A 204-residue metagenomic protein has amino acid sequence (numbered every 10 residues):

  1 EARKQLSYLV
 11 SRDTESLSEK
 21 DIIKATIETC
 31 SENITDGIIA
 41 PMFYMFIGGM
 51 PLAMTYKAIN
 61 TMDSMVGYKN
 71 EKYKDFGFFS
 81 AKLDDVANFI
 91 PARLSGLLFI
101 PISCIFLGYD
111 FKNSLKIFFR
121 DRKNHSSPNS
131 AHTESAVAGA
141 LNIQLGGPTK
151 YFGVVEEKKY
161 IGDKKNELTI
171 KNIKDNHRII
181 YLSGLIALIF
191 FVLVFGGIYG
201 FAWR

Functional and structural regions predicted by a protein language model:
E1-T55, I59, G67-R204: Hydrophobic alpha-helical transmembrane segments
S64: Glycine-rich phosphate/dinucleotide-binding loop and adjoining beta-alpha-beta core of small-molecule
